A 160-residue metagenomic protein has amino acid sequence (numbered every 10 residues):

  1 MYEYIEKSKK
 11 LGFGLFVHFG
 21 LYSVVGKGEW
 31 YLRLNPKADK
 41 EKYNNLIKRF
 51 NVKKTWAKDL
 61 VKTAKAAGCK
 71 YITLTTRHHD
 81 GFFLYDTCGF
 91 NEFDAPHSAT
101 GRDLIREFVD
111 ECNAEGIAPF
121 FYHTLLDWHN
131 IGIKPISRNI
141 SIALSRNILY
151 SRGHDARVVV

Functional and structural regions predicted by a protein language model:
M1-V160: Mature catalytic domains of secreted/periplasmic carbohydrate-active enzymes
